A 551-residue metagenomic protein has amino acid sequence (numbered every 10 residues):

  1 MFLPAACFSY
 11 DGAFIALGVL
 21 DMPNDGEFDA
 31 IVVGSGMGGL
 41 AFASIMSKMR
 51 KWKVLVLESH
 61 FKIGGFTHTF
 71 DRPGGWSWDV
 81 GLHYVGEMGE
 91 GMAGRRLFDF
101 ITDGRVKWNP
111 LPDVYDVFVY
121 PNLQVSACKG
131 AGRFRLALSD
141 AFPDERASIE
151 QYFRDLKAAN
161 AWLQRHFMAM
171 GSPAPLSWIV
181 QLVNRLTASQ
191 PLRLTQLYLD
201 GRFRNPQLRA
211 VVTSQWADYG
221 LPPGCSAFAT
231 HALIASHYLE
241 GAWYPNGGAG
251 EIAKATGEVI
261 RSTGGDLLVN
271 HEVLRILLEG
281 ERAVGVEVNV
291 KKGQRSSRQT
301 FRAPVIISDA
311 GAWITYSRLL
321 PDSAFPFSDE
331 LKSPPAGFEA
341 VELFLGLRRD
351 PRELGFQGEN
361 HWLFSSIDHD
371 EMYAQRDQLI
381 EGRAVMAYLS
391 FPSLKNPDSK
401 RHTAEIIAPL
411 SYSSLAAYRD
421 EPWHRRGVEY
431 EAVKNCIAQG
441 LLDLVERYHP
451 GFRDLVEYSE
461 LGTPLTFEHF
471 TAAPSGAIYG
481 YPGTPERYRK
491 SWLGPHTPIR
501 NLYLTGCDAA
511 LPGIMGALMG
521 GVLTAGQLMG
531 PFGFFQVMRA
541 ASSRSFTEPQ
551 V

Functional and structural regions predicted by a protein language model:
F2, C7-A30, K48-K51, R539-A540 (+1 more regions): Extreme N-terminal leader/targeting segments of oxidoreductases
P23-A161, Y481-P482: N-terminal glycine-rich phosphate/pyrophosphate-binding loop and immediately adjacent elements
P121-C225: Rossmann-like flavin
N205-Y219, M386-Y388, R447-L511: A glycine-rich dinucleotide-binding beta-alpha-beta segment and adjacent secondary-structure elements that constitute
A235-A283, V290-G293: Helical element adjacent to the flavin cofactor pocket in flavoenzyme catalytic cores
Y244, L274-S399: Mid-domain catalytic core of redox enzymes that form a hydrophobic substrate pocket/lid adjacent to a catalytic redox
D350-G462: C-terminal segments that line or cap access tunnels to active or ligand-binding sites in enzymes and enzyme-associated
A510-L528: A conserved FAD-binding loop/helix module that cradles the flavin
